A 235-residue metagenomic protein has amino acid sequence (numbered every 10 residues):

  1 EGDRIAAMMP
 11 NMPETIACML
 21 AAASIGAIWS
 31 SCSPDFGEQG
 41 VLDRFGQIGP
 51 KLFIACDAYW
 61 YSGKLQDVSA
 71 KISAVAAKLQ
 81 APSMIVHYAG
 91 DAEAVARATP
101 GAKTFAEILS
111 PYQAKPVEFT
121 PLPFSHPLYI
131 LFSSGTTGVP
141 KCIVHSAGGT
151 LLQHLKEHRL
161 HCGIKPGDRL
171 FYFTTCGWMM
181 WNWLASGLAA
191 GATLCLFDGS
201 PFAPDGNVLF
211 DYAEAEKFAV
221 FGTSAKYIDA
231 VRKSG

Functional and structural regions predicted by a protein language model:
E1-F36, G40-V41, R169-T175: Conserved AMP-binding/adenylate-forming
I5, A22, P127, S133-T136 (+3 more regions): Conserved S/T- and glycine-rich ATP-binding loop of Class I adenylate-forming
I5, W29, L52, L170 (+2 more regions): A short hydrophobic/small-residue beta-strand
M8, C32, C56, V86 (+6 more regions): Generic beta-strand/beta-sheet core signal
S24-E107, V208, A215-F218, G222-V231: Structural core segment of the AMP-binding/adenylate-forming
G26, G135-T136, G191: Conserved G/P- and acidic residue-centered "switch" motifs that form tight phosphate/ATP-binding loops in soluble
I85-V86, R97-F132, V139, G149 (+2 more regions): Conserved pre-ATP/AMP-binding loop-to-beta segment of ANL
G149-R169, M179-A219, S234: Conserved AMP-binding/adenylation subdomain of ANL enzymes
